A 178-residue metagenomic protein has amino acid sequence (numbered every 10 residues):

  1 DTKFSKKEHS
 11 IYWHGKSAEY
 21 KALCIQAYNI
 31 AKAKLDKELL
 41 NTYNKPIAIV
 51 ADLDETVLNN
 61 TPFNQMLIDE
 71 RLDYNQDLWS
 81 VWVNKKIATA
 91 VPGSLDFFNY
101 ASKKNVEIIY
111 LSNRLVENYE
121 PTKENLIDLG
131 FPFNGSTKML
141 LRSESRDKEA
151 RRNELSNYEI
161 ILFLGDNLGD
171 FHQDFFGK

Functional and structural regions predicted by a protein language model:
D1-A51: Non-catalytic pre-domain segments flanking phosphatase-related domains
C24-A27, A31, A90-F97, N118 (+2 more regions): Stable alpha-helical elements in mature extracytoplasmic
D36, L40, F63, N99-E107 (+2 more regions): Sec-exported extracytoplasmic/periplasmic mature domains
N41-P46, V57-A88, K103: Active-site neighborhood of HAD-like aspartate-dependent phosphohydrolases
K45-I47, S102-I109, F133-T137, N157-I160: Loop/turn elements at helix/coil->beta-strand transitions in domains of secreted/extracellular proteins
I47-V57, V116-N118: Acidic helix-start/capping segments at beta-turn-to-alpha-helix junctions
V81-I109, V116: Short, acidic loop-to-helix structural element flanking the phosphoryl-transfer center in phosphate-processing enzymes
L115, Y119-K178: C-terminal cap/substrate-recognition subdomain and adjoining C-terminal extension of metal-dependent phosphatase-like
